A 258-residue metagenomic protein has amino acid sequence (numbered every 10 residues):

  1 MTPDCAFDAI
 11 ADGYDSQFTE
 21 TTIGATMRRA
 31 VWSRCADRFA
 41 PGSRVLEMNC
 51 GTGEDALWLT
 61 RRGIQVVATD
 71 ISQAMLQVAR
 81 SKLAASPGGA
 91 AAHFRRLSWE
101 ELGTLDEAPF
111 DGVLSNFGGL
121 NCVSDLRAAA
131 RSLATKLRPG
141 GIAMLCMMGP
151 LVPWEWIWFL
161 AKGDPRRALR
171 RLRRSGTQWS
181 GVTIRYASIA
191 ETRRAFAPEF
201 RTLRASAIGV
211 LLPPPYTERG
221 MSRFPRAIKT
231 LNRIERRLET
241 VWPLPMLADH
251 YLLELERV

Functional and structural regions predicted by a protein language model:
M1-A40, E54, W58: Conserved class I S-adenosyl-L-methionine
T52-E101: Class I SAM-dependent methyltransferase SAM/SAH-binding core
T104-G112: A short acidic, Gly/Pro-enriched loop at the edge of an enzyme's catalytic core that lines a small-molecule cofactor
D111-D125: A short SAM/SAH-binding and catalytic strip from SAM-dependent methyltransferases
R127-P139: A short glycine-rich, Lys/Arg-flanked "PGG" loop and its adjoining helix->strand segment in the class I
I142-R171: Conserved class I S-adenosyl-L-methionine
G181-F200, A205: Short alpha-helix
R194, R204-V258: A C-terminal cap/extension of S-adenosyl-L-methionine-dependent methyltransferases that defines the acceptor-substrate
